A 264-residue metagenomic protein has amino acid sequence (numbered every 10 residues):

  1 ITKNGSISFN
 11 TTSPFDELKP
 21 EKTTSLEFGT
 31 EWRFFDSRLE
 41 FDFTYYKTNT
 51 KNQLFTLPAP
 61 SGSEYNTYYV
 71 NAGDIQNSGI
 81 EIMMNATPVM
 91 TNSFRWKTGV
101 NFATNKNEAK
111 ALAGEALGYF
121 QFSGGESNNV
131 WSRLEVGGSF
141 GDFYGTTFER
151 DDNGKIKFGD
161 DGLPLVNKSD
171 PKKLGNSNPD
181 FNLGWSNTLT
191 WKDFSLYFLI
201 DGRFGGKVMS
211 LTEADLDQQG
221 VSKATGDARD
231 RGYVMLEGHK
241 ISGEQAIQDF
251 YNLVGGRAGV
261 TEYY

Functional and structural regions predicted by a protein language model:
I1-E40, Y68-T91, S139, N176-N182: Outer-membrane beta-barrel signature, preferentially recognizing the C-terminal barrel domain of Gram-negative
T2-T11, Y46-A72, N107-N178, S195-Y264: Surface-exposed, extracytoplasmic segments of Gram-negative outer-membrane nutrient-acquisition systems
F15, N71, N77, N101 (+2 more regions): Asparagine-centered polar/low-complexity signal
L26-F34, L39-K47, I80-P88, W96-T104 (+2 more regions): Membrane-embedded beta-strands that build the outer-membrane beta-barrel scaffold
S61-S63, T91, F102-A103: A generic alpha-helix propensity feature with a strong bias for hydrophobic helices
M90-N92, L134-F140, S186-T190: A general structural signal for short secondary-structure junctions and capping/turn motifs
N92-F94, E244: Short, structured coil/loop segments at alpha-helix boundaries
